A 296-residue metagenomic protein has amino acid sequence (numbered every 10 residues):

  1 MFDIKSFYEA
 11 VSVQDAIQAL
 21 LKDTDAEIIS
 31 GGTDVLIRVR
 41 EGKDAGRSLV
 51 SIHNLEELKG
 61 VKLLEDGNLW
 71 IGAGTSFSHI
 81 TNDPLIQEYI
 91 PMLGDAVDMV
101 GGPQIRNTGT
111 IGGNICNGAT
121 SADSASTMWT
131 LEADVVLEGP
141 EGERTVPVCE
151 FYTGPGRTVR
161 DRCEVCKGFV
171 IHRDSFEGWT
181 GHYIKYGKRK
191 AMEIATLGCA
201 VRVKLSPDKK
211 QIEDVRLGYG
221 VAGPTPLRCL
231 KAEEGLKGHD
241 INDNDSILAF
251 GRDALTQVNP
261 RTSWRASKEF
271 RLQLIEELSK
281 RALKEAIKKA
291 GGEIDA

Functional and structural regions predicted by a protein language model:
M1-A296: C-terminal structural segment of proteins
